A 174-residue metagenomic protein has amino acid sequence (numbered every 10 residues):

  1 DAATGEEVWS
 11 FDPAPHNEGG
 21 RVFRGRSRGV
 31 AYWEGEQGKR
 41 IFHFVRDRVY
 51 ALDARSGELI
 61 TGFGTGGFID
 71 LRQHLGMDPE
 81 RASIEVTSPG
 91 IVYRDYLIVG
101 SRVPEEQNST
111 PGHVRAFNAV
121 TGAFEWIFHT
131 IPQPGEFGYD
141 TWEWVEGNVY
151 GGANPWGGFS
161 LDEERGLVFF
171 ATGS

Functional and structural regions predicted by a protein language model:
A2-T4, A14, A54-S56, G64 (+1 more regions): Short loop/turn segments that connect beta-strands within beta-propeller blades
G5-E6, E58, F68, A123 (+1 more regions): Residue-level signal for well-ordered, solvent-exposed loop/turn and beta-edge residues enriched in charged/polar side
E7-G35, T65-P89, H129-G158: Extracytoplasmic beta-rich repeat domains
V22-V49, A82-E106, N148-S174: Repeat-blade elements of multi-bladed beta-propeller folds
R46, L52, S56-G57, P111-H129: Beta-propeller blade signature
V49, G67, E105, A116-T121 (+2 more regions): A generic secondary-structure signal for well-formed alpha-helical elements
A54-R55, H74, R102, G173: Surface loops and adjacent helix of pleckstrin homology
